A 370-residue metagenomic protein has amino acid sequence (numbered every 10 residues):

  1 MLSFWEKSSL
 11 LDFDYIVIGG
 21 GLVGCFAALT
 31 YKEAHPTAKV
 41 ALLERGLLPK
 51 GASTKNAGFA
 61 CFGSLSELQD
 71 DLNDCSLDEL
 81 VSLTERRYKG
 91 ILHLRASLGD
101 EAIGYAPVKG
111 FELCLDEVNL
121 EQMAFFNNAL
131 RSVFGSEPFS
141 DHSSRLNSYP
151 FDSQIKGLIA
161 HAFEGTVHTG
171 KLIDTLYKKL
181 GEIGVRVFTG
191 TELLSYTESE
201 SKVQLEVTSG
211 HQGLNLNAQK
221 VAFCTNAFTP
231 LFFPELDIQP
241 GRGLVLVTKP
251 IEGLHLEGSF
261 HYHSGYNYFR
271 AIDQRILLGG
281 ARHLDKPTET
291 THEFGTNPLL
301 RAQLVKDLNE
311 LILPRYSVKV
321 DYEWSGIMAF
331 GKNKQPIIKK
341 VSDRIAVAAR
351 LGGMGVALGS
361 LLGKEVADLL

Functional and structural regions predicted by a protein language model:
M1-Y15, E33-A34, A38: Extreme N-terminal leader/targeting segments of oxidoreductases
K32-K55: Glycine-rich FAD pyrophosphate-binding loop
G51, K55-E85: Glycine-rich active-site loop/strand segments that organize a redox cofactor
S66-L72, A96-K178, I183: Flavin (FAD/FMN) cofactor-binding and adjacent substrate-gating region of FAD-dependent oxidoreductase domains
R186-Q204: A conserved short coil-to-beta-strand element within the FAD-binding core of flavoproteins
V207-E257: Central helical "cap/lid" subdomain
E252-G253, T290-S325: Flavin-binding catalytic cores
P314-L370: C-terminal catalytic lobe of FAD-dependent flavoproteins
